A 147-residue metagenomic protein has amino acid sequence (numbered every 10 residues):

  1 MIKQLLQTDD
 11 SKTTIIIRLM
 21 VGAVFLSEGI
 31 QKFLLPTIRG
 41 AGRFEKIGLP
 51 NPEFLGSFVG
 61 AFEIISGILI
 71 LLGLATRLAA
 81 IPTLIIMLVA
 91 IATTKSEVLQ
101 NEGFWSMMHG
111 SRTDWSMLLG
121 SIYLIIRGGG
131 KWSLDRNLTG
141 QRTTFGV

Functional and structural regions predicted by a protein language model:
M1-L35, E53-A61, I65, L72-V147: Extended, low-polarity transmembrane helix blocks
L34-N51: Membrane-interface interhelical connector segments
